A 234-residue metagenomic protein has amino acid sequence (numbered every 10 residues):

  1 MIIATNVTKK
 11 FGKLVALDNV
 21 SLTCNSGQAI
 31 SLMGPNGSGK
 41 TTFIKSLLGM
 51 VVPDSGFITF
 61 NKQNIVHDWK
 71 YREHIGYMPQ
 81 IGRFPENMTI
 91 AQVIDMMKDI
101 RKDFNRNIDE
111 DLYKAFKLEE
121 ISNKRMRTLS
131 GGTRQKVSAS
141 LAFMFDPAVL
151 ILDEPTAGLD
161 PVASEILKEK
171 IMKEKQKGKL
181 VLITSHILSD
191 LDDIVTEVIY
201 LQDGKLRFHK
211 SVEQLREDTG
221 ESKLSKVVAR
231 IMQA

Functional and structural regions predicted by a protein language model:
M33-P35: The feature captures the beta-strand-to-loop junction immediately N-terminal to the Walker
L48: Helix-to-loop junction immediately C-terminal to a conserved catalytic motif
G56-Y71: Conserved ABC transporter NBD signature motif
D95, R106-I121: Conserved ABC ATPase "signature" region
R125-G132: Conserved ABC ATPase signature
L150-E154: Catalytic Walker B motif of ABC-type/P-loop ATPase nucleotide-binding domains
